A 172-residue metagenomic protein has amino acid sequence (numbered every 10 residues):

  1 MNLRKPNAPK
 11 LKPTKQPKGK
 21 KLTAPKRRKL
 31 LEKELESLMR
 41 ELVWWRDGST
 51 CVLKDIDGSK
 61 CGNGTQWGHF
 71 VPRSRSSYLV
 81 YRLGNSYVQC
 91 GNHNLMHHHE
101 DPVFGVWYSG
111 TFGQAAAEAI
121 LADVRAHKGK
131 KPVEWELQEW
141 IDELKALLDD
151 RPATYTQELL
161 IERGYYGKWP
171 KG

Functional and structural regions predicted by a protein language model:
M1-M39, D55-C61, I120-G172: A boundary/linker detector
E34-Q66, C90-H93: Short cysteine-rich loop/turn motifs with clustered Cys
S49-C51, S76-H99: Short beta-strand-alpha-helix junction that forms the catalytic/metal-binding core of metal-dependent nuclease domains
F70: Active-site metal-binding loops of divalent metal-dependent hydrolases
F104-G105: Basic nucleic-acid-binding interfaces
